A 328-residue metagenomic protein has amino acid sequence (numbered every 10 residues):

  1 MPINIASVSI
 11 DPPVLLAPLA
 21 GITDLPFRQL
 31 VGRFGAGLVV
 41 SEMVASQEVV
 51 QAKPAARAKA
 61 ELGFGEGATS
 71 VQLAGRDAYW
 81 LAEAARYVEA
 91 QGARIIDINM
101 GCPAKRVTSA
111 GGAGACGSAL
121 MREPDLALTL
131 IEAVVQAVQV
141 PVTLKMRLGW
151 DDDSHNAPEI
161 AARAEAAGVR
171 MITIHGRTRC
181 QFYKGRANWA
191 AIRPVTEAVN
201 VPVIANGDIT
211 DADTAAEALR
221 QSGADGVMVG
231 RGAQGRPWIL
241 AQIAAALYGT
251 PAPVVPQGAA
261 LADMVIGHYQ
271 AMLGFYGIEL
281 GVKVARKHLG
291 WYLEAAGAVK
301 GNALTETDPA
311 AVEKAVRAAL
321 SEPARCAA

Functional and structural regions predicted by a protein language model:
M1-N4, I10-L15, A20, L25-P26 (+6 more regions): Alpha/beta catalytic cores of nucleotide-metabolism and tRNA/nucleoside-modifying enzymes
P2-N4, L19-R94: Glycine-rich, positively charged N-terminal anion/phosphate-binding segment
I3-V14, Q47-T69, V107-A113, V135-T143 (+1 more regions): N-terminal small/glycine-rich loop or linker at the start of catalytic domains across soluble metabolic enzymes
V14-P18, V39-S41, T69-L73, I96 (+4 more regions): Hydrophobic faces of well-ordered beta-strands that scaffold small-molecule active sites in alpha/beta enzyme cores
L19-G21, V44-S46, A74-R76, G101-P103 (+4 more regions): Active-site beta-loop-alpha junctions enriched in small/polar residues
R33, A82-I96, M100-C116, D125-V201 (+1 more regions): Alpha/beta enzyme core
